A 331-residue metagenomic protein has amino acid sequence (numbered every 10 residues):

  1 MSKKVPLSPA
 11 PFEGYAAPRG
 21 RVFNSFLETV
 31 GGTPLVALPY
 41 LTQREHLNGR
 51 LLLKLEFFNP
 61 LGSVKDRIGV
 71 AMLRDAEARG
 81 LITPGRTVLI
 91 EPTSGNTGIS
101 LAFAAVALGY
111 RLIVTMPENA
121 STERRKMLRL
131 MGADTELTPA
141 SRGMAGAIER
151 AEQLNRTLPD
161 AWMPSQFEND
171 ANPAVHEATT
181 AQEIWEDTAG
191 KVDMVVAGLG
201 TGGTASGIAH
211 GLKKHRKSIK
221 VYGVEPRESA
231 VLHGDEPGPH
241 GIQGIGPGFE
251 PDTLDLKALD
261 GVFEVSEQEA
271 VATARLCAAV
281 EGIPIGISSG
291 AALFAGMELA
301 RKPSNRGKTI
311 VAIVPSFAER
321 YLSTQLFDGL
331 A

Functional and structural regions predicted by a protein language model:
M1-A331: PLP-dependent amino-acid enzyme catalytic core
